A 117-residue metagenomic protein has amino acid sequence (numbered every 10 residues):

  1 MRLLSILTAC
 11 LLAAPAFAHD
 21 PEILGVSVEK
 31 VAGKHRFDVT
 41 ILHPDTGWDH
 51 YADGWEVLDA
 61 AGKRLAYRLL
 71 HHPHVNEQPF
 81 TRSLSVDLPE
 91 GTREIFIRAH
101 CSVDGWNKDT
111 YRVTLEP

Functional and structural regions predicted by a protein language model:
M1-A9: Sec-dependent signal peptide recognition, specifically the positively charged N-region followed immediately by
A13-P15: N-terminal signal peptide c-region/cleavage motif recognized by signal peptidases
H19-D53: Short, surface-exposed binding/anchoring microloops in extracellular/periplasmic proteins
L24, F37, D53, R82-L84 (+2 more regions): Hydrophobic residues positioned within well-ordered beta-strands of beta-sheet architectures
K30-K34, V57-R64, D87-R93: A short, structured loop/turn motif at beta-sheet edges
H50-V75: The feature marks short-to-medium sequence segments in extracytoplasmic or secretory-pathway proteins
Y67-G105: Short, solvent-exposed, Trp/other aromatic-anchored flexible loops in extracytoplasmic proteins
W106-L115: Edge beta-strands of extracellular beta-sandwich domains
